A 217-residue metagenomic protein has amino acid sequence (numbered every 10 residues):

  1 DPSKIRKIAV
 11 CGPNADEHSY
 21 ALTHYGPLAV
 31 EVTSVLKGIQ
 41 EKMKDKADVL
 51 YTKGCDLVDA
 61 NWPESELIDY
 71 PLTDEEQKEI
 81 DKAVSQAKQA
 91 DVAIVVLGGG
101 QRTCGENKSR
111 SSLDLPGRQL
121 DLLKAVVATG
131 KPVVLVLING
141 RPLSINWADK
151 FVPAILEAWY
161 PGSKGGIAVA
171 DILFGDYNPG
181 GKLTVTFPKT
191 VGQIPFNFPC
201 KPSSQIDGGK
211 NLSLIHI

Functional and structural regions predicted by a protein language model:
D1-H24, L28-L36, Q40-T52, D59-P71 (+1 more regions): Secreted, periplasmic, or luminal enzymes acting at the cell surface/secretory milieu
T52-K53, L57-P132, V136-F151: Hydrophobic helix-and-loop "lid/oligomerization" segment in the mid-to-C-terminal part of catalytic domains
